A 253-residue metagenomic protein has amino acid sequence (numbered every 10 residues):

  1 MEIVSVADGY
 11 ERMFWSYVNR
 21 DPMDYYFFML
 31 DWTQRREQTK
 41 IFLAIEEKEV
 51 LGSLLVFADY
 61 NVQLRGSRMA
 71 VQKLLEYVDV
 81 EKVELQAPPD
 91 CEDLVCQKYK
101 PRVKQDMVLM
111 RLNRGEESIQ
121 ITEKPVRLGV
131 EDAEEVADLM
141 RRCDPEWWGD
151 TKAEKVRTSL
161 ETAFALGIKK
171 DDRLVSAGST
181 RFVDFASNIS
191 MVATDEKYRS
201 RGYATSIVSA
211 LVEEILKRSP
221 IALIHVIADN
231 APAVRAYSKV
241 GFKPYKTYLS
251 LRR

Functional and structural regions predicted by a protein language model:
M1-Y26, E116-G149: Short amphipathic alpha-helix that is part of the acyltransferase structural core
E2, S16-V78, S176-S190: Conserved donor-binding loop and adjoining core beta-sheet/short helix segment in diverse acyl/aminoacyl transferases
P22-T39, P145-D171: Active-site rim helix/loop that mediates acceptor-substrate recognition in acyltransferases
V50, F57-T122, L251: Acyl-donor-binding surface of acyltransferase catalytic domains
F57, A153-A193: A conserved beta-strand-loop-helix scaffold within acyl/acetyltransferase catalytic domains
R68-Y77, T194, S200-I215, V234-K239: Conserved acetyl-CoA-binding loop-helix of GNAT-fold acetyltransferases
Q86-E92, L223-R235, S250-R253: Conserved beta-strand-loop-alpha-helix junction that forms the acyl-donor binding cleft
Y99-K104, S238-Y248: Conserved acetyl-CoA-binding loop of GNAT-fold acetyltransferases
